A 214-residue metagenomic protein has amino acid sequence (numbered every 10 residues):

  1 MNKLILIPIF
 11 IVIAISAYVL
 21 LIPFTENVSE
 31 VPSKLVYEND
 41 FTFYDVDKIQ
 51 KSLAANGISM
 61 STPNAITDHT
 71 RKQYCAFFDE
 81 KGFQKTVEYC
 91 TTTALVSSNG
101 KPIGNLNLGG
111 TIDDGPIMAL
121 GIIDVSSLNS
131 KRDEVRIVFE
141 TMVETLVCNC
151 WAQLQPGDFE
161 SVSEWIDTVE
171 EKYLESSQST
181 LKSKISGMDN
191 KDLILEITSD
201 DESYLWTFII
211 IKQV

Functional and structural regions predicted by a protein language model:
M1-L4: Positively charged n-region of N-terminal signal peptides that target proteins for export
I7-I22: Hydrophobic membrane-insertion alpha-helices, especially the h-region of bacterial N-terminal signal peptides
F24-F41: Ser/Thr/Pro/Gly-rich low-complexity linker/stalk segments immediately outside membranes or between
E38-N64: Short Lys/Arg-enriched alpha/beta "domain-start" segment
A55-A76, C148-S186: Short glycine-rich, low-complexity/disordered patches
G104-Y173: Long, charged/polar, surface-exposed segments that mediate recognition or autoinhibition
I117-I122, Y204-Q213: Short, hydrophobic/proline-enriched secondary-structure or compact coil segments at domain edges
K184-L205, I209-I210: Short, exposed beta-strand-loop hairpins at the edges of beta-sheets in extracellular/periplasmic proteins
